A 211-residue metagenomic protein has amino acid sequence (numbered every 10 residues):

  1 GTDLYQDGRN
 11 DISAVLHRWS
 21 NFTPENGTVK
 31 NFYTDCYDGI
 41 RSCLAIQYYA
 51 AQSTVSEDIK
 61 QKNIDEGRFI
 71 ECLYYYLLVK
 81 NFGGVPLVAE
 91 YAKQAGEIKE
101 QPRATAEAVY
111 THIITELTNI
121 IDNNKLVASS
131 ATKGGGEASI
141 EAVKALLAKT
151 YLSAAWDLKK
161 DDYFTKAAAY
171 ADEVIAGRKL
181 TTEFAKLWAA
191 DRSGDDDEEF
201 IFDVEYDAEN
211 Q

Functional and structural regions predicted by a protein language model:
G1-D11, Y110, L117-I121, E137-Q211: An aromatic- and glycine-enriched ligand-binding surface/loop that stacks and positions planar moieties
D7-F82, I98-E100, A104-T111, L117-T132: Conserved, well-structured interaction surfaces
G27, E90-K93, A131, S193 (+1 more regions): Short capping/connector residues at structural and topological boundaries
S56, Y91-Q94, A104-T105, S139-E141 (+2 more regions): General structural signal for secondary-structure boundaries
E66, P86, E199-I201: Beta-sheet entry/capping signal
G84-E107, D157-T165: Short coil/linker segments at helix-helix boundaries
V85-Y91, D122-K133, K179-L187: Glycine- and aromatic-rich loop/turn segments at beta-sheet edges
